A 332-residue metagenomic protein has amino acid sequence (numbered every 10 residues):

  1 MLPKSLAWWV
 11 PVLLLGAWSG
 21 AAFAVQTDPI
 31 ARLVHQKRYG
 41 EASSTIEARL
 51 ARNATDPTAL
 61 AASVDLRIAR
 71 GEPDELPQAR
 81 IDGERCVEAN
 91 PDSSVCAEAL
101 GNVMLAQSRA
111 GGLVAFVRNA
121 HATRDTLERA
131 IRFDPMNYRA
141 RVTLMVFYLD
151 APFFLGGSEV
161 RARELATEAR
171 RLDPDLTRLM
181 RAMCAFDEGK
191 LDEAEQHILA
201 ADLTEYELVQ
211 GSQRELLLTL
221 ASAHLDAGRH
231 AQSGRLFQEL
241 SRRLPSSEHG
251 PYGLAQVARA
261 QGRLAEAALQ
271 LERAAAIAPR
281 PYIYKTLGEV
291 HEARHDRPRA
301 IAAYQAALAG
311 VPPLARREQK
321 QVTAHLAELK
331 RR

Functional and structural regions predicted by a protein language model:
A22-A69, P77, I81, V95: N-terminal leader/linker segments that initiate helical-solenoid repeat arrays
A31, D65, N102, R109 (+7 more regions): Residue-level recognition of tetratricopeptide repeat
Q36, R70-P73, Q107, A151 (+5 more regions): Structural motif corresponding to the intra-repeat A-B loop/turn of tetratricopeptide repeats
A54, P91, P135, L172-P174 (+4 more regions): Short coil turns that delineate tetratricopeptide repeat
T58, V95, N102, R139 (+7 more regions): Start-of-helix register in tetratricopeptide repeats
A62-D65, A99, T143, M180 (+5 more regions): Canonical tetratricopeptide repeat
V146, Q210-G228, R235-A274: Alpha-helical adaptor scaffolds
